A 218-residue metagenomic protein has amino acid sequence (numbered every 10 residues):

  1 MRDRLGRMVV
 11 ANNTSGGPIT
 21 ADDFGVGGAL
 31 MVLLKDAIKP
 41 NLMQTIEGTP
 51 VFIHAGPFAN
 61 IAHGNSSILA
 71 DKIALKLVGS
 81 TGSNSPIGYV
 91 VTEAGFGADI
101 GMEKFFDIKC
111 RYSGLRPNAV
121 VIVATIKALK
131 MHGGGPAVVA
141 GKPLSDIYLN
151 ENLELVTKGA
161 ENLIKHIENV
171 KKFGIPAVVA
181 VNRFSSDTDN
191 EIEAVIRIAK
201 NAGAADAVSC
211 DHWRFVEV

Functional and structural regions predicted by a protein language model:
M1-V218: Flexible phosphate-sensing "switch/lid" loops adjacent to ATP/NTP-binding sites across phosphate-transfer
